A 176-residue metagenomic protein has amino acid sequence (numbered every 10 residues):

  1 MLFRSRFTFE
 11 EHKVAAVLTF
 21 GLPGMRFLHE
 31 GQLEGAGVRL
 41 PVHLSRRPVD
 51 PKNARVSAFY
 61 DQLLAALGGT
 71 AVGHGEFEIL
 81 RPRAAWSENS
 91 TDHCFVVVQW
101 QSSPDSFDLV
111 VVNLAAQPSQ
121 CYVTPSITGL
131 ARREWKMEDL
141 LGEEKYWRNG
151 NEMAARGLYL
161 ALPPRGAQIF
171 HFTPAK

Functional and structural regions predicted by a protein language model:
M1-P23, F27-L28, Q32-K176: Carbohydrate-interacting/catalytic domains
